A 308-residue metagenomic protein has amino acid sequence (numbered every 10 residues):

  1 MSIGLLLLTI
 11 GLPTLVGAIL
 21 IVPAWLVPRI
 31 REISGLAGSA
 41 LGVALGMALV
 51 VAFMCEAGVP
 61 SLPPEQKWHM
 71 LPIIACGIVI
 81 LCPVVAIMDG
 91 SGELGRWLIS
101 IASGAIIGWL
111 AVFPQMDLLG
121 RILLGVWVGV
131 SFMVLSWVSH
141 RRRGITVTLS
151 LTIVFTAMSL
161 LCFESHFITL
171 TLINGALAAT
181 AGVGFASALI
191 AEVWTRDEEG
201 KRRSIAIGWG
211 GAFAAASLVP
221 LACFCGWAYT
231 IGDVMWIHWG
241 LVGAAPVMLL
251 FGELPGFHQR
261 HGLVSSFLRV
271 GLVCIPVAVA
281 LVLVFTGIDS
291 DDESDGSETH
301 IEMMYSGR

Functional and structural regions predicted by a protein language model:
M1-R141, G252-L268, L272-R308: N-terminal topogenic module of multi-pass integral membrane proteins
W97-A228: Generic multipass alpha-helical transmembrane bundles of integral membrane proteins
W194-E199, G232, I288-D292: Membrane-interfacial segments
C225-L250: Short alpha-helical packing/oligomerization segments
